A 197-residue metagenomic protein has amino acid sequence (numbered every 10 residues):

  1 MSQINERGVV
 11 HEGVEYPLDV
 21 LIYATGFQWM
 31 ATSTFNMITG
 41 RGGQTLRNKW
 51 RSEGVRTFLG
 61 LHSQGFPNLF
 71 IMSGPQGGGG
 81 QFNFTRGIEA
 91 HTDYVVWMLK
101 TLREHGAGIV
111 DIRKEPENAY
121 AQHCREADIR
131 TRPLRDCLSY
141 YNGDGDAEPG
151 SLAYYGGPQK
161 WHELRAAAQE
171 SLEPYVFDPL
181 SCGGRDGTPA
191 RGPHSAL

Functional and structural regions predicted by a protein language model:
M1-E15: A conserved short coil-to-beta-strand element within the FAD-binding core of flavoproteins
I4, Y16, V20, S33 (+3 more regions): Generic recognition of stable, solvent-exposed alpha-helical segments in well-folded globular domains
V9, L21, G43, R51 (+3 more regions): Short capping/connector residues at structural and topological boundaries
V9, Y16-Q28: Short hydrophobic core segments
E15-P17, T45, Y141: Short, solvent-exposed loop/turn motifs
V20-L21, K49-V55, A121-H123: Short amphipathic alpha-helical surface micro-motifs
Q28-G77: Glycine-rich loop(s) and the adjacent beta-strand/alpha-helix scaffold that form part
R56-T57, N68-A196: C-terminal, flexible cofactor-proximal segment of oxidoreductases
